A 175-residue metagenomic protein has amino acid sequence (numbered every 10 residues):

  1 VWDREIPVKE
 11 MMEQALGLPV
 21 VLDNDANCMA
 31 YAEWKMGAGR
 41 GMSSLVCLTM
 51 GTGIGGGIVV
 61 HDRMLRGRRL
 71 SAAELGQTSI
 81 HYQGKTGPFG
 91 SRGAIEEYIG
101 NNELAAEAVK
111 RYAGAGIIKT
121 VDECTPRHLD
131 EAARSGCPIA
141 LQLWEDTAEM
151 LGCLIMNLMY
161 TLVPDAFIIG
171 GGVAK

Functional and structural regions predicted by a protein language model:
V1-I6, V21, A166: Short beta-strand-loop/turn "lid" adjacent to the catalytic site in phosphate-handling enzymes
K9-L18, A32-M42, M64, Y82-K175: ATP-binding/phosphotransfer module of carbohydrate and carboxylate kinases, centering on a glycine-rich
D23, Y31: Generic enzyme active-site microenvironment
D25, G51: Active-site glycine-centered loops adjacent to acidic/histidine catalytic or metal-binding residues that shape
L45-T49, G55-G57, I168: Short glycine-aspartate micro-motif
V60-H61: A cytosolic small-molecule/anion-sensing beta-strand core signal
S71-G84: A short, polar/charged loop-to-alpha-helix boundary motif
